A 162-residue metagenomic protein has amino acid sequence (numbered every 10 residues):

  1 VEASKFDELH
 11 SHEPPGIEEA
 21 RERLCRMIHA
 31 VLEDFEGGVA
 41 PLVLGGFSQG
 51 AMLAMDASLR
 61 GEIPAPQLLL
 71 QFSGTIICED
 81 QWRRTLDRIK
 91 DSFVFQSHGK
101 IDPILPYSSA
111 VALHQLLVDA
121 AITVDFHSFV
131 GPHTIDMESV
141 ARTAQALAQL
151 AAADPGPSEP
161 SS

Functional and structural regions predicted by a protein language model:
V1-A40: Serine-hydrolase catalytic machinery in alpha/beta-hydrolase-like enzymes
K5, G74-V94: Flexible "cap/lid" loop of the alpha/beta hydrolase fold
V39-A40, I89-V94, A120-I122: Short, proline-enriched alpha-helix->beta-strand connector loops that line the catalytic pocket of alpha/beta-hydrolase
G45-G50, A54: Gly/Ala-rich beta-loop-alpha elbow adjacent to hydrolase catalytic centers
D56-L68: Conserved hydrolase catalytic core segment
F95-H98, D102: Short beta-strand/loop motif that positions the catalytic acidic residue of the alpha/beta-hydrolase fold
S108-S162: C-terminal catalytic histidine-bearing segment of alpha/beta-hydrolase fold enzymes
